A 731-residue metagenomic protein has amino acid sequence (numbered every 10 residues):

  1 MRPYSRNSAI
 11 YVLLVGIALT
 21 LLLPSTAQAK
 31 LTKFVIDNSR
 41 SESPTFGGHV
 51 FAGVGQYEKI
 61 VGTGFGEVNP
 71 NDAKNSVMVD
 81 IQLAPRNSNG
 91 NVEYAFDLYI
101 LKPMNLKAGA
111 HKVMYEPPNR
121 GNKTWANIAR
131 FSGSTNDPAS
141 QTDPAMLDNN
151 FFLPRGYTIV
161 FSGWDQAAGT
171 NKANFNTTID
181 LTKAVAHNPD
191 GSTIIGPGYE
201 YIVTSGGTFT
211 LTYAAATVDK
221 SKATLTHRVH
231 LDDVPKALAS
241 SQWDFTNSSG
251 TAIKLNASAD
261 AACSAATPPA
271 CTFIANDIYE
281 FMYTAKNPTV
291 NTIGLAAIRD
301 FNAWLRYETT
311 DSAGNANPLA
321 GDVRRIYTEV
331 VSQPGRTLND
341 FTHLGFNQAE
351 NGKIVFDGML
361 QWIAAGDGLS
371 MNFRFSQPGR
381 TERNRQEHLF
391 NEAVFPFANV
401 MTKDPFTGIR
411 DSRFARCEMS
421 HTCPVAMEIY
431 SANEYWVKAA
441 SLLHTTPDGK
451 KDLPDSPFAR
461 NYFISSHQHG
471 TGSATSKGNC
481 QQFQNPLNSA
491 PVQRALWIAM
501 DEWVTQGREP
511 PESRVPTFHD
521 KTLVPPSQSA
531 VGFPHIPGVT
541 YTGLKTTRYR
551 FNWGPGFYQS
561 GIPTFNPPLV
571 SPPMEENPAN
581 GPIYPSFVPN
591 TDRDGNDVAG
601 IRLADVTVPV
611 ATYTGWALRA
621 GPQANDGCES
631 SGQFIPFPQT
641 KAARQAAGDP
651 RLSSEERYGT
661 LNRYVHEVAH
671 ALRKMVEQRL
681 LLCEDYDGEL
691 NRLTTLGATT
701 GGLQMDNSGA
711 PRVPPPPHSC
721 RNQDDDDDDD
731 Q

Functional and structural regions predicted by a protein language model:
M1-S8: N-terminal secretory signal peptides that target proteins for export/translocation
Y11-L22: Bacterial N-terminal signal peptides
L23-A29: Sec/Tat signal peptide C-region and signal peptidase I cleavage site
K30-Q731: C-terminal His-loop and adjacent cap/lid subdomain of alpha/beta-hydrolase
